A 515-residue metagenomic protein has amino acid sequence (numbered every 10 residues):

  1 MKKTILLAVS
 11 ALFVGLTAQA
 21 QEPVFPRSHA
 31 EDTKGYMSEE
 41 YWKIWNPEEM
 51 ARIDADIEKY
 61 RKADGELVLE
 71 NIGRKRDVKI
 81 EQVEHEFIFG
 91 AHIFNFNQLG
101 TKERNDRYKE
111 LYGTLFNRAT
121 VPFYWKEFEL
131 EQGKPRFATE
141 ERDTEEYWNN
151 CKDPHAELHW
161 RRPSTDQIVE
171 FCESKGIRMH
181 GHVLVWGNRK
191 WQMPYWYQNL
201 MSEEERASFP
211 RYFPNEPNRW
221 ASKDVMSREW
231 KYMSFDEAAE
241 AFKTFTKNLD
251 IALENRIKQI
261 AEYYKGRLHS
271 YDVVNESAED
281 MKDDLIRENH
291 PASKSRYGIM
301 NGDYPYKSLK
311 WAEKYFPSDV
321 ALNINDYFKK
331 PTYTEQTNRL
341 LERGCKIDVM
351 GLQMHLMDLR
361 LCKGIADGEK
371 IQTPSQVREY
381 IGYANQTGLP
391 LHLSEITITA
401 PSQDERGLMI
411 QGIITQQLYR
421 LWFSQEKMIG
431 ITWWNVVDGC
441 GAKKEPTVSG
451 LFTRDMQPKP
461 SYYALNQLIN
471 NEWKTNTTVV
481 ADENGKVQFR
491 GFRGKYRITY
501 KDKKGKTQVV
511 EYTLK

Functional and structural regions predicted by a protein language model:
L7-G15: Bacterial N-terminal signal peptides
Q21-Q98, R118, L130-E131, F137-A138 (+6 more regions): Beta-strand-rich domain onsets/edges
F25-K43, Y197, E203-A221, E229-Y232 (+8 more regions): Aromatic-rich peripheral "rim/lid" segments of glycoside hydrolase catalytic domains that contact and position glycan
L67, A119, C172, I260 (+5 more regions): Conserved, mostly hydrophobic/aromatic
F89-A91, F116-V121, M179-V183, H269-V273 (+4 more regions): Hydrophobic faces of well-ordered beta-strands that scaffold small-molecule active sites in alpha/beta enzyme cores
T101-L115, Q488-R497: Short Pro-Gly-centered beta-turn/loop motif in secreted/extracellular proteins
Y112-F116, V121-F235, E240-A241, I251-Y263 (+2 more regions): Aromatic-lined substrate-binding rim segments of carbohydrate-active enzymes
H159-R178, I286-Q403, R420-M428, F452 (+1 more regions): Glycoside hydrolase catalytic-domain groove-lining segments
